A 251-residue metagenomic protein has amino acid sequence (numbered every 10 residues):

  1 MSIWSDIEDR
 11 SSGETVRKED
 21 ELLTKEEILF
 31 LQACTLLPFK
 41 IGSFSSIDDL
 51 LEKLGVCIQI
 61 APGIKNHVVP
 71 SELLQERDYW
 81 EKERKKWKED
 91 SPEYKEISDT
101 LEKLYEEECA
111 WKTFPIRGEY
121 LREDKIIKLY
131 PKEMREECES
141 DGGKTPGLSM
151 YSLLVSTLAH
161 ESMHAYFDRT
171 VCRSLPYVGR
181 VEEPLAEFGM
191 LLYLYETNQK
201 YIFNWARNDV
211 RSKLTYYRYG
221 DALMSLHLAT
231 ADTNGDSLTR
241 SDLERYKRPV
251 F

Functional and structural regions predicted by a protein language model:
M1-P131, G143-G147: A metal-dependent hydrolase signature that marks the N-terminal structural subdomain at the beginning of catalytic folds
L129-M134, F167-D168: Short loop/turn segments at strand-loop or loop-helix junctions that form parts of catalytic or ligand-binding pockets
M134-T157: Short pre-active-site segment immediately N-terminal to the catalytic Zn-binding motif
C138-K144, D168-P176, W205: Substrate-binding clefts and substrate-entry loops adjacent to catalytic sites of polymer-processing enzymes acting on
S152, D168-M190: Post-HEXXH active-site segment of zinc metalloproteases
S156-R169: Active-site recognition of the HExxH zinc-binding catalytic motif
Y195-F251: Long, well-structured alpha-helical subdomains associated with metal-dependent extracellular/ecto-lumenal hydrolases
